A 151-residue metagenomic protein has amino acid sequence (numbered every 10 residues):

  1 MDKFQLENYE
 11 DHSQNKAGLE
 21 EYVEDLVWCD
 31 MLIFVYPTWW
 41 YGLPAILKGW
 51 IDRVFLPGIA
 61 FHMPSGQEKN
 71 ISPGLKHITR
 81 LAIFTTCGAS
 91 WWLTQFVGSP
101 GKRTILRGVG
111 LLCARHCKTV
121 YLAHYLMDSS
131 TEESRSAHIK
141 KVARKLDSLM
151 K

Functional and structural regions predicted by a protein language model:
M1-I59, A137-K151: N-terminal beta1-alpha1-beta2 submodule of the flavodoxin-like/Rossmannoid cofactor-binding fold
Q5, I71, K118: Glycine-rich, flexible loop/turn motifs
C29, V35, K76-H77, G108-C117: A structural motif corresponding to the C-terminal end of an alpha-helix and its immediate exit/capping segment
I33, A82-F84, V120-L122: Hydrophobic/aromatic beta-strand patches that form the interior of the parallel beta-sheet core in alpha/beta enzyme
W39-W40, G88-S90, L126-M127: Short, solvent-exposed loop/turn segments at secondary-structure junctions
P57-H62, R115-T119: Short, structured loop/turn "capping" segments at alpha-beta junctions
H62-L111: Short, glycine-/small-residue-rich phosphate/pyrophosphate-handling segment
L93-F96, P100-K151: Glycine-rich phosphate/pyrophosphate-binding loop and the adjoining helix
